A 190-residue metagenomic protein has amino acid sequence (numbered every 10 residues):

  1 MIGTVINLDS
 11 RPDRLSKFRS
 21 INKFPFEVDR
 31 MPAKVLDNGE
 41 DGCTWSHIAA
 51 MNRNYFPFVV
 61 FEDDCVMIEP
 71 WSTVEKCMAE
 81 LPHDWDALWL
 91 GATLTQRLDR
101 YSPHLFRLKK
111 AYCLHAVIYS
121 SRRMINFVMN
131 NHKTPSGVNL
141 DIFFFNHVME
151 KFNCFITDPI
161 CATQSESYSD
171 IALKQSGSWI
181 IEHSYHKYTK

Functional and structural regions predicted by a protein language model:
M1-F61, C65-K190: An acidic/histidine-cluster motif and surrounding catalytic segment that typifies divalent-metal-assisted enzyme active
